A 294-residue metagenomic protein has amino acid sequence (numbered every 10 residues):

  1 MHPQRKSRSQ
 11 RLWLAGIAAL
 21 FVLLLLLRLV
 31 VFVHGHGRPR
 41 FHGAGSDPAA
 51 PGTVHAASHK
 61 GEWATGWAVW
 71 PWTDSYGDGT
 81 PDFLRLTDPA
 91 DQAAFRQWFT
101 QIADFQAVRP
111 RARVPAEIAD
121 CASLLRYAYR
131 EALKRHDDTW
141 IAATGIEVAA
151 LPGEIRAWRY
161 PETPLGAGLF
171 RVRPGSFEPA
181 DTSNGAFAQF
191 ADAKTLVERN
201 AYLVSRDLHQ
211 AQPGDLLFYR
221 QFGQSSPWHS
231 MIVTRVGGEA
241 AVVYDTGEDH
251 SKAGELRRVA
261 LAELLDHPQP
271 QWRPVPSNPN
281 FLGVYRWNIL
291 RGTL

Functional and structural regions predicted by a protein language model:
M1, R5-S7, A44, A56: Intrinsically disordered, low-complexity segments
H2-V22: N-terminal Sec-pathway targeting helices
L12-L14, P39-F41, V54-A56, L264: Extended hydrophobic/Leu-rich segments
L24-P39: Membrane-interface motif at the C-terminal end of an N-terminal transmembrane signal
H34, H42-D47, G52-H55, H59-F187: N-terminal capping segments
A149-K252: ...with weaker cross-activation on analogous glycine-rich loops/strands in unrelated enzymes
A241-L294: Low-complexity, Gly/Ser/Thr/Pro-rich intrinsically disordered linker/tail segments
